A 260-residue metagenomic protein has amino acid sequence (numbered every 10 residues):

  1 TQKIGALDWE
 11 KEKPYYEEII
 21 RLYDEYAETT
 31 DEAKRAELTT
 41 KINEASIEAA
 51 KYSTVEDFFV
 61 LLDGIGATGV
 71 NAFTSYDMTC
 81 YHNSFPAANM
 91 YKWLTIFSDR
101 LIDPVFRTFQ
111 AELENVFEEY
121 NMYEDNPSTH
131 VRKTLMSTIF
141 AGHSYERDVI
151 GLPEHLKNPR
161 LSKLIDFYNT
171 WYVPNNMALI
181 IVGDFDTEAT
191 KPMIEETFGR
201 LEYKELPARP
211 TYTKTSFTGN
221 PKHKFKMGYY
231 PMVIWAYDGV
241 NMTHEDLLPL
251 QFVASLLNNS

Functional and structural regions predicted by a protein language model:
K3-L7, E48-K51, N83-L113, N259-S260: M16/insulysin-pitrilysin zinc metalloprotease superfamily fold
W9-A88, M122-N176, R200-H244, S255-S260: Non-catalytic beta-strand/loop surface segments
P86-N89, G183-E188: Helix N-cap motif at beta-to-alpha junctions
I102-R107, D186-E188, G199-K204: Bacterial peptidoglycan biogenesis and beta-lactam-recognition machinery
T187-K191, E245: Extracytoplasmic/secreted cell-surface and envelope-processing proteins
